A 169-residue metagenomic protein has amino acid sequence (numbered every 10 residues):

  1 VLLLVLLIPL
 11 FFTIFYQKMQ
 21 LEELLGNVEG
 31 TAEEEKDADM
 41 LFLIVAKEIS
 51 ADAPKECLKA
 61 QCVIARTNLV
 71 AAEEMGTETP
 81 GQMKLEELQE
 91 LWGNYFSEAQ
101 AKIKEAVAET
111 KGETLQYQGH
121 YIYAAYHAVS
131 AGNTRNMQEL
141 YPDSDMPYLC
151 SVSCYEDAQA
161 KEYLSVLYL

Functional and structural regions predicted by a protein language model:
V1-L169: Conserved, single-site charged/polar hotspot
